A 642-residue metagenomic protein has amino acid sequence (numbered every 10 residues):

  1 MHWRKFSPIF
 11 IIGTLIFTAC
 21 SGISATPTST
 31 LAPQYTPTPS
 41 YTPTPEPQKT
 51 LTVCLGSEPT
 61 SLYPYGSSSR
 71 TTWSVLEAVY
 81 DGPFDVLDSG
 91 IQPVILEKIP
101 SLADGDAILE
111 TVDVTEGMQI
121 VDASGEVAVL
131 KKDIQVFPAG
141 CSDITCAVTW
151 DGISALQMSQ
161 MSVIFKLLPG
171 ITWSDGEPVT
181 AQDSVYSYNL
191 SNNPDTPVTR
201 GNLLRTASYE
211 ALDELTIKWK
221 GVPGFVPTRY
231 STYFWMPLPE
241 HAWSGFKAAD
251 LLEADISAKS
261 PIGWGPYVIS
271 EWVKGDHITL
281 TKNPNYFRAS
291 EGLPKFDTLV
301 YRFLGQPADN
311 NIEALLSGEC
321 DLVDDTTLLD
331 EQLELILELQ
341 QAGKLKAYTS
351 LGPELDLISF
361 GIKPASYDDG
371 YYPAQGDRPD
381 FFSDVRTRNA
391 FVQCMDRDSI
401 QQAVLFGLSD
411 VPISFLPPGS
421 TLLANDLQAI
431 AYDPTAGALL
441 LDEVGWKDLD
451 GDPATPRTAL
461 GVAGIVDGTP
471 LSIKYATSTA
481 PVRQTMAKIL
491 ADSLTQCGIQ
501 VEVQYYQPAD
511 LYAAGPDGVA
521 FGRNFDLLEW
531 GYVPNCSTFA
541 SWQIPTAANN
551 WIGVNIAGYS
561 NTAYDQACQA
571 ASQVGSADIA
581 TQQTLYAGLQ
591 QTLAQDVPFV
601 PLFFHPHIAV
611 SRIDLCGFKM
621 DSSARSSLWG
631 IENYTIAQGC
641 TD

Functional and structural regions predicted by a protein language model:
T50-L55, V179-N189, E214-K218, G265-P266 (+7 more regions): Alpha-helical secondary-structure segments
C54-S154, I262: N-terminal lobe/hinge region of extracytoplasmic solute-binding protein
S74, V273-I278, K282-P284, Y348-S359 (+4 more regions): Detector for C-terminal structural segments
S89, N193, L204, Y233-V300 (+3 more regions): Gly/Pro-rich hinge or "lid" segments in bacterial periplasmic/extracellular proteins
A103-T111, E116-I120, V127-D151, T279-S290 (+6 more regions): Append "and occasionally in soluble cytosolic enzymes with long acidic Gly/Pro-rich linkers
S162-K166, T172, P178-V185, T199-A249 (+2 more regions): Surface-exposed binding/hinge segments that line and control ligand-binding clefts or catalytic entry sites
L167-L168, D183-V185, D255-A258, N285-L335 (+2 more regions): Ligand-site clamp/hinge motif
S191, P197-T199, A207-L212, S270-T281 (+5 more regions): Extracellular/periplasmic solute-recognition and catalytic clefts
